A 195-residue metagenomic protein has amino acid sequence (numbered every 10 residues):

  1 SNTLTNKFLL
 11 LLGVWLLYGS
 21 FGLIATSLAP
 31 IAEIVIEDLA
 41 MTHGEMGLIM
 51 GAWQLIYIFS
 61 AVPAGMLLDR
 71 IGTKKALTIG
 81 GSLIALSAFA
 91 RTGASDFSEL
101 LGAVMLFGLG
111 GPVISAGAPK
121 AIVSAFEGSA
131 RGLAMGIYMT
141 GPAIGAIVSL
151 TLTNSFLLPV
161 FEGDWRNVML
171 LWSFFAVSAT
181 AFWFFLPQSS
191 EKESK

Functional and structural regions predicted by a protein language model:
L10-H43: Extracytoplasmic
G22, T26, G108-A116, I147: Small-residue-rich segments within alpha-helical transmembrane domains of MFS-like 12-TM solute carriers
T26, Q54-V62, I147: Residue-level signature of mid-helix packing/kink "hotspots" within the transmembrane helices of 12-pass Major
F59-G93: Conserved MFS/SLC helix-loop-helix module at the cytosolic interface between two early adjacent transmembrane helices
S87, S98-L106: Paired small-residue
A103-T140: Cytoplasmic helix-loop-helix junction between adjacent transmembrane helices in 12-TM secondary transporters
I137-P187: Helix-loop-helix hairpin linking two adjacent transmembrane segments in secondary transporters
L186-K195: Flexible cytoplasmic inter-helical loops of multi-pass small-molecule transporters
